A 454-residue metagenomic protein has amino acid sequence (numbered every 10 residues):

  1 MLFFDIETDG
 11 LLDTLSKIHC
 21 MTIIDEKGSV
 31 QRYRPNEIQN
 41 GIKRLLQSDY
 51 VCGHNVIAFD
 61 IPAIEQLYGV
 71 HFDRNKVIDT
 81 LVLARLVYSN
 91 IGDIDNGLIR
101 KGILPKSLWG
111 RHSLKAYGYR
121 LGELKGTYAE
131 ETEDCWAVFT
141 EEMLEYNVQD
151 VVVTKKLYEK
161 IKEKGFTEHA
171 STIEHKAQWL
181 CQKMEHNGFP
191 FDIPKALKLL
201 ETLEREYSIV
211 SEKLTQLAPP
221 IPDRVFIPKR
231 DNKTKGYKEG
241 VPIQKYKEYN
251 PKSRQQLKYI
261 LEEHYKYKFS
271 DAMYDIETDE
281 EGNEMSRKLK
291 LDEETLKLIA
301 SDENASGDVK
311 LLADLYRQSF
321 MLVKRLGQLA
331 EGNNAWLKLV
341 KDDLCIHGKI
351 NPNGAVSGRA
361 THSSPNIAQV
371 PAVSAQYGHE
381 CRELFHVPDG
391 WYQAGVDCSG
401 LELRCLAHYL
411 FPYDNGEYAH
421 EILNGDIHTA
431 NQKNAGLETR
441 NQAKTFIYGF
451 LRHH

Functional and structural regions predicted by a protein language model:
M1-E7, L15, C20, K101-W109 (+6 more regions): Conserved "right-hand" nucleotidyltransferase catalytic core of DNA-directed polymerases
L12, S16-H19, I23-P35, K43 (+4 more regions): Active-site-proximal helix-loop-helix substrate-binding element of RNase H-like nuclease domains
M21, I57-G69, A84-N90, L257-K266 (+1 more regions): Short active-site loop/helix that positions an aromatic residue
R34-P35, G53-N55, S253, V396 (+1 more regions): Short His-Asn-centered micro-motif
H71-R74, G92-I94, S208, K266-M273 (+1 more regions): Cytochrome P450 catalytic domain signature, combining two hallmark sequence patches
I78-D79, F385-E402, G449-F450: Conserved catalytic palm subdomain of right-hand nucleotidyl-transferase polymerases, strongest for RNA-directed enzymes
P352-N353, K433-H454: Conserved catalytic core of nucleic-acid polymerases
D389, C398-L437: Basic, low-complexity segments
